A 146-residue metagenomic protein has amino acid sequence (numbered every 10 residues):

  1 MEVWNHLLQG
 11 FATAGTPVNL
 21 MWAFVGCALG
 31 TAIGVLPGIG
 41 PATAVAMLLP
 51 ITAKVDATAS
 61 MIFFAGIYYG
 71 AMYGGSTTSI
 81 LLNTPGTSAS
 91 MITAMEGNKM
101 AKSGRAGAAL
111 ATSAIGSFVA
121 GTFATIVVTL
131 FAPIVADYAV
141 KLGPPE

Functional and structural regions predicted by a protein language model:
M1-S60, P133, D137-A139: Helix-loop-helix hairpins and the membrane-proximal interhelical loops of multi-pass alpha-helical transport proteins
Q9, I92-S103, D137-V140: Short amphipathic alpha-helical coupling elements at transmembrane boundaries
T31, M47-I51, F64-M72, S113-F118: Transmembrane helix-bundle signature of multi-pass membrane transporters/permeases
P41-I51, F64, Y68, S79-K99 (+1 more regions): Re-entrant/interfacial helical elements at transmembrane boundaries that shape and gate the permeation pathway
T58-I62, K99-G116: Membrane-interface alpha-helices at helix entry/exit sites of multi-pass transporters
A108-E146: Membrane-embedded alpha-helical modules
